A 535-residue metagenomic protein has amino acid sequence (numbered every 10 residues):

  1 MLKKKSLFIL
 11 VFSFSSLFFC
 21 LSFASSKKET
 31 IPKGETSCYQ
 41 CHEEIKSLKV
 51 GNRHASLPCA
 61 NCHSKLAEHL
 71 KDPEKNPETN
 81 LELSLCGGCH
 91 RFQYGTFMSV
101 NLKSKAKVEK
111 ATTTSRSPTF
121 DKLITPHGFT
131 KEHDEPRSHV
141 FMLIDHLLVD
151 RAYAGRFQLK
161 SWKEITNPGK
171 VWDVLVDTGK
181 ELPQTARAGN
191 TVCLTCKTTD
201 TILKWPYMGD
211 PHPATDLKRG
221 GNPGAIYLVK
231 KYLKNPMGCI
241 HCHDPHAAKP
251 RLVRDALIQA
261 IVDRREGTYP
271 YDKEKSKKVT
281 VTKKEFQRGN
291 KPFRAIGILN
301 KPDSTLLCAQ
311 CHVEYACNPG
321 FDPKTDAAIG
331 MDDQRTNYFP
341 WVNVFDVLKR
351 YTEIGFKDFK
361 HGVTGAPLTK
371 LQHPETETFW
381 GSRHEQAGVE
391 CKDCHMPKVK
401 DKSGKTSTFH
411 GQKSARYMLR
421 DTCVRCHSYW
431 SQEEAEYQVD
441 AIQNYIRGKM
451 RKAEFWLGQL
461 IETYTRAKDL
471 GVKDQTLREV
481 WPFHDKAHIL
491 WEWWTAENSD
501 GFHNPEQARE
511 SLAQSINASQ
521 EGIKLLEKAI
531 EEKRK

Functional and structural regions predicted by a protein language model:
M1-V11: Bacterial N-terminal signal peptides that target proteins for export
I9-F19: Bacterial N-terminal signal peptides
F19-T30: Bacterial Sec-dependent signal peptides at the C-terminal "C-region" and cleavage site
S25, S47-L57, L66-V176, I202-D393 (+1 more regions): Primarily the internal scaffold of c-type cytochrome electron-transfer domains, especially repeated/multiheme c-type
E29-A55: Mature N-terminal segment immediately following signal peptide/propeptide cleavage in secreted/periplasmic
V176-T178, P183-L203: A cross-kingdom signal targeting lumenal/periplasmic-facing segments of multi-pass membrane and secretory-pathway
R534-K535: A eukaryotic intrinsically disordered, low-complexity regulatory tract that is acidic and Ser/Pro-rich, enriched
